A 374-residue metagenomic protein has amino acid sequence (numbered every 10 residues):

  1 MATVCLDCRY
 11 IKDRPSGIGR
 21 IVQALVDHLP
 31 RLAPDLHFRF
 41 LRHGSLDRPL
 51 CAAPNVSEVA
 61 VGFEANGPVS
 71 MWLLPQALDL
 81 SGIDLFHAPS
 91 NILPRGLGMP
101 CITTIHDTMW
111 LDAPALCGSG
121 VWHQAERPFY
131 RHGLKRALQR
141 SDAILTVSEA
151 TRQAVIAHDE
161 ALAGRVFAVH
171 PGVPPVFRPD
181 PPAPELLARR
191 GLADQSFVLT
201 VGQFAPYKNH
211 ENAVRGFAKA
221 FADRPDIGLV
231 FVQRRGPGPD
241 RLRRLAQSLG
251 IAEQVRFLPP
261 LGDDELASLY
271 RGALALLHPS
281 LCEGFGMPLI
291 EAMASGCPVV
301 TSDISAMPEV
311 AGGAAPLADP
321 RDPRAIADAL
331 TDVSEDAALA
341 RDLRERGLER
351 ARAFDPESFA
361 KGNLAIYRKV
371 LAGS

Functional and structural regions predicted by a protein language model:
M1-S374: Carbohydrate transferase catalytic cores enriched for Leloir-type hexosyltransferases
